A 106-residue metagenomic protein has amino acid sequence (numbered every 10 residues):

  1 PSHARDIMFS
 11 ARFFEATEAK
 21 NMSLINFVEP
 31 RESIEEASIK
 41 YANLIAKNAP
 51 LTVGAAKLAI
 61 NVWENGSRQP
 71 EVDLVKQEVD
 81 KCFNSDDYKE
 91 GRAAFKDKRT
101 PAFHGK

Functional and structural regions predicted by a protein language model:
P1-L51, S85, E90, R99: Crotonase-fold acyl-CoA enzyme core
I7, A59-W63, E78-F83: Helix-loop "lid/cap" segments that line or gate small-molecule binding pockets
T17, E71-D73: Short, flexible turn/loop "capping" segments at secondary-structure junctions
A19, A56, F95: Terminal peptide-recognition signature
T52-L58: Amphipathic alpha-helical segments used for helix-helix packing
G66-S67, L74: Glycine- (often His-adjacent) and acidic-residue-rich active-site loop that binds/positions the CoA thioester
A93-K106: Terminal low-complexity tails and localization/encapsulation signals of metabolic enzymes
